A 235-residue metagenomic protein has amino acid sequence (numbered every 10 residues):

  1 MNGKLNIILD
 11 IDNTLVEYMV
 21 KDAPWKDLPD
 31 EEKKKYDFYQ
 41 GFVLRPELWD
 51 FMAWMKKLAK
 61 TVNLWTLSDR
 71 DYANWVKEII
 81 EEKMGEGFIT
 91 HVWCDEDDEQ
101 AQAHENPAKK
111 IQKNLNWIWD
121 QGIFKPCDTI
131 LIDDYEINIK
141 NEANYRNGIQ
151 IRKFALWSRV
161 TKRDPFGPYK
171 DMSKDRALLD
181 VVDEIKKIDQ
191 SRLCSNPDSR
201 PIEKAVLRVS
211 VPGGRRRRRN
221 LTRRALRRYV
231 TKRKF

Functional and structural regions predicted by a protein language model:
M1, I149-R152, R219, T231-R233: Generic cytosolic/nucleocytoplasmic N-terminal low-complexity/intrinsically disordered segments
N2-E105, R176, K186: Alpha-helical substrate-recognition element adjacent to the catalytic core
K4, T14, K57, D171 (+5 more regions): Acidic/proline-rich low-complexity IDRs
T14, T66, T129, T222 (+1 more regions): Ser/Thr-centric signal marking residues that sit in or immediately flank functional binding/regulatory motifs
G41, K204, R233-F235: Intrinsic disorder/low-complexity segments enriched in polar/small residues
D71-R216: C-terminal cap/substrate-recognition subdomain and adjoining C-terminal extension of metal-dependent phosphatase-like
P212-F235: Arg/Lys-rich, intrinsically disordered low-complexity tails that mediate electrostatic binding and condensation
